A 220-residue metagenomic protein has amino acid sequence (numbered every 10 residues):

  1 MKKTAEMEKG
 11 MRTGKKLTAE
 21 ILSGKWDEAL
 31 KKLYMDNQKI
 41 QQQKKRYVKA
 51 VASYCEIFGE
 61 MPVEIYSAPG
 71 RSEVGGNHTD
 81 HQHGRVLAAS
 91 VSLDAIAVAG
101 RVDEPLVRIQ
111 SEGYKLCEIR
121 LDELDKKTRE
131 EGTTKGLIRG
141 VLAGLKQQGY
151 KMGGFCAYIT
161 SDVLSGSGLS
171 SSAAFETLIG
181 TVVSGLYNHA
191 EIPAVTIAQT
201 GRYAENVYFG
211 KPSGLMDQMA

Functional and structural regions predicted by a protein language model:
K2-A173, T177-A194, Q199-F209, S213: ATP-binding N-lobe of GHMP and related small-molecule kinases
S213-M216, A220: Mobile "lid/hinge" segments at catalytic clefts and subdomain interfaces of large enzymes
